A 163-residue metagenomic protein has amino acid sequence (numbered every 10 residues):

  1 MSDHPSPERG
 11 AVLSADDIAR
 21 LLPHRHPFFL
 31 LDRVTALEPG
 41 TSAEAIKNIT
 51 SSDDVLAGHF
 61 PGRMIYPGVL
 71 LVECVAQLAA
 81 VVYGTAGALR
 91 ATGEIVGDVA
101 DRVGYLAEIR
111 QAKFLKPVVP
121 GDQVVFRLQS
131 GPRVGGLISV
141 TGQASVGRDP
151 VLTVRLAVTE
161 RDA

Functional and structural regions predicted by a protein language model:
S2-A11, P23, P39, P117-A163: HotDog/MaoC-like acyl-thioester-processing domains
D3-S6, G10-V12, A79-V125: Hydrophobic beta-strand-centered segment that forms part of the acyl-chain substrate-binding groove
A15-L22, D54: Terminal targeting signals and extreme-terminal segments of soluble enzymes
A19, G62, K113-K116: Beta-strand-rich interaction surfaces with strong enrichment in secreted/lumenal proteins
H24-Y66, L70-L71: Catalytic strand-loop segment that frames the active site of acyl-thioester-processing enzymes
L31-D32, I109, S139, T153: Hydrophobic residues on conserved beta-strands that form the core of alpha/beta folds
D32-T35, R110, L115, Q129-G131: Conserved positions in beta-strands of structured domains
A57-G84, R90, L106: Compact, glycine-rich, soluble single-domain proteins
